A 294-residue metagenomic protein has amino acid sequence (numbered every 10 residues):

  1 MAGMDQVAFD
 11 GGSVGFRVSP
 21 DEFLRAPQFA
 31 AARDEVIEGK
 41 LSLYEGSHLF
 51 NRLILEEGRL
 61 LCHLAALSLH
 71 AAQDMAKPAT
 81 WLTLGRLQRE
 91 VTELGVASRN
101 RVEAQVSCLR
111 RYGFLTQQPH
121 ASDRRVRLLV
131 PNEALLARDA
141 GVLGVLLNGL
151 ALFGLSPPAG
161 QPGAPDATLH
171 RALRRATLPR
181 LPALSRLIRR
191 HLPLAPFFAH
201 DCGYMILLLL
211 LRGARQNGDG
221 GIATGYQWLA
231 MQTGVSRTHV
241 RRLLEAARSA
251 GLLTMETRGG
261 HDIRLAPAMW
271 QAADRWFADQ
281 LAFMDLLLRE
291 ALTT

Functional and structural regions predicted by a protein language model:
M1-A76, T80-S98, R111, A121 (+4 more regions): Intrinsic disorder/low-complexity detector
V96-R111, G234-R248: Short amphipathic alpha-helical interaction segments
R110-H120, R248-R258: A short, conserved structural fragment
S122-P131, G259-P267: Minor-groove-contacting beta-hairpin "wing" of winged helix-turn-helix DNA-binding domains
N217-L252, E256: Glycine/small-residue-rich hydrophobic helix-like segments
A247-L253, T257, I263-W270, D274-W276: Compact recognition or signaling/catalytic modules
